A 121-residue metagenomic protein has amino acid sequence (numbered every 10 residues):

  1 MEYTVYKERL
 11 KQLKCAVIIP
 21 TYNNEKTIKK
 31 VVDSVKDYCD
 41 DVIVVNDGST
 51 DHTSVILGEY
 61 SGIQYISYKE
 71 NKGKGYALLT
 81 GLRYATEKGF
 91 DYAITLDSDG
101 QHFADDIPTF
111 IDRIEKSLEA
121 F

Functional and structural regions predicted by a protein language model:
M1-S34: N-proximal low-complexity "stem/linker" segments adjacent to membrane-targeting elements
A16-P20, I43, S67: Short hydrophobic beta-strand elements that form part of the catalytic alpha/beta core underpinning NDP-sugar/donor
T27, H102-F110: Substrate-positioning beta->alpha
V32, D40-S49, I66, L96: Short beta-strand/loop segment that forms part of the nucleotide-sugar
N46-V55, G100: A conserved acidic beta->alpha catalytic loop
S54-K88: Conserved donor nucleotide-binding strand/loop of the catalytic core
F90-Q101: Short beta-strand-to-loop acidic/aromatic patch adjacent to the donor-nucleotide binding site
P108-F121: Conserved donor NDP-sugar-binding/catalytic core segment of glycosyltransferases
